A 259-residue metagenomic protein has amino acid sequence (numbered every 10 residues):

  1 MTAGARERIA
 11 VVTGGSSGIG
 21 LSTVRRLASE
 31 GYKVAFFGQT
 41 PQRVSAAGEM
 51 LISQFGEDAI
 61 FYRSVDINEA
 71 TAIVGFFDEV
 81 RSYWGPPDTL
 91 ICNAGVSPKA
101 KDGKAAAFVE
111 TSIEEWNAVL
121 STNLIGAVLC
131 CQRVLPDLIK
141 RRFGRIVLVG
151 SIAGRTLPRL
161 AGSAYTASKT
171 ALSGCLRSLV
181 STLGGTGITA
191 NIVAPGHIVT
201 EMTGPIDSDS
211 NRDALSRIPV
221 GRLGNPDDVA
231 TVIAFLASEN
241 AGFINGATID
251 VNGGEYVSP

Functional and structural regions predicted by a protein language model:
I9, S16-S17: Conserved glycine-rich cofactor-binding loop
Y32-A46: Conserved glycine-rich Rossmann-like NAD(P)H-binding loop of the short-chain dehydrogenase/reductase
P86, G184, T189, I244-G246: Short, small/polar-rich loop/turn modules that mediate ligand/substrate recognition or access, typified
K101-F108, S112-N117, A214: Substrate-binding pocket helix/loop in short-chain dehydrogenase/reductase
C131, S168, L176: Active-site helix of classical SDR
P136, V180-T182, G242: Alpha-helical segment proximal to the catalytic Tyr-Lys
A234, N245-P259: Short C-terminal tail/terminal secondary-structure segment of NAD(P)H-dependent dehydrogenase/reductase domains
